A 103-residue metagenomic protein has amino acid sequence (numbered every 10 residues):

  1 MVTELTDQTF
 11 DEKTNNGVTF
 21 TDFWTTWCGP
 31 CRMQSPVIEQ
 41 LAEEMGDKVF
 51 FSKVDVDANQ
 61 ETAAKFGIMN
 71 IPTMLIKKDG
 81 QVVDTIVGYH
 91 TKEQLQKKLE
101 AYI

Functional and structural regions predicted by a protein language model:
M1-E12: N-terminal "domain-start" segment that seeds a small globular fold
N15-W24: Short active-site neighborhood of thiol/selenol oxidoreductases, capturing the structured segment around
C28-C31, M74: The canonical Cys-X-X-Cys-His
R32-M45: Typically the conserved alpha-helix immediately C-terminal to a functionally engaged Cys/Sec in thioredoxin-like
D55-D57: Conserved acidic residues
Q60, F66-L75: Structural micro-motif
K78-I103: Non-catalytic, surface beta->alpha helical segment in thiol-disulfide oxidoreductase systems
